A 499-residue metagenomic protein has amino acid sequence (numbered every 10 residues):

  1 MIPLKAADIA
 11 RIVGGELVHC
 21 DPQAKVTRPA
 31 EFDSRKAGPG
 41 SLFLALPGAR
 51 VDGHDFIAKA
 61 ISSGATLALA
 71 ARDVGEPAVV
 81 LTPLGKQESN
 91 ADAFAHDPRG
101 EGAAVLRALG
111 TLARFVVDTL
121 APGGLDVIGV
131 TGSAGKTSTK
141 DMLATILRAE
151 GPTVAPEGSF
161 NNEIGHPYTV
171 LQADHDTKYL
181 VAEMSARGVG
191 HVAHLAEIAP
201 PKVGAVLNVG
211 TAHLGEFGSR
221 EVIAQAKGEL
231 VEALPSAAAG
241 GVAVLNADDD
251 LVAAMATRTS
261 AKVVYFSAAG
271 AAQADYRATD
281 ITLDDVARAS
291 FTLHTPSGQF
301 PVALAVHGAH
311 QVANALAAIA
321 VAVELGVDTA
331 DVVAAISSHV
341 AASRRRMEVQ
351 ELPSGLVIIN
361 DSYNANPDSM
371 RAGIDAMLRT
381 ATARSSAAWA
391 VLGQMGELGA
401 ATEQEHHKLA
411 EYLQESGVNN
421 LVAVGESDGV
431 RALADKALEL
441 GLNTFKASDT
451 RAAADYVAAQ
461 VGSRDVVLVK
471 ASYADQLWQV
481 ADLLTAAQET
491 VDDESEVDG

Functional and structural regions predicted by a protein language model:
M1-C20, A37-L42, D52, D141 (+4 more regions): ATP-dependent carboxylate-amine ligase
M1-G129, T139, A149, A447-Q460: Short, basic phosphate-binding NTP loop
I9, S41, A60, L112 (+14 more regions): Residue-level signal for inorganic ion chemistry
I57, I61-S62, A196-E197, Q414: Non-catalytic positions within long, well-ordered alpha-helices that form the structural scaffold/packing of enzyme
L69-D73, N208, A247, G425 (+1 more regions): Short secondary-structure boundary segments
V74-P77, G123, A205-V357, S386 (+4 more regions): Acidic, Mg2+-coordinating active-site environments of NTP-dependent enzymes
F94-A247, L251-T259, A459, L483-D498: Phosphate-binding loop of NTP-binding sites
G151-G158, F266, N443-K446: Conserved RecA-like helicase motor-core motifs
